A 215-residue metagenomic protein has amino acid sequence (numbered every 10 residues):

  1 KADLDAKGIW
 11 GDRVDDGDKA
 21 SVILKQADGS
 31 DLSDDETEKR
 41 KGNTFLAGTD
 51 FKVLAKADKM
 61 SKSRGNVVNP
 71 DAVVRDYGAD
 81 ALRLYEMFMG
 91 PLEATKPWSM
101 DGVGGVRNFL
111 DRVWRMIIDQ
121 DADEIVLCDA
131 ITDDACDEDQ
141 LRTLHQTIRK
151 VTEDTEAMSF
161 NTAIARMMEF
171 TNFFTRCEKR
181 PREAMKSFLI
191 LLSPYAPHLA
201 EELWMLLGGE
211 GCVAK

Functional and structural regions predicted by a protein language model:
K1-K59: Glycine-rich (often Gly-Gly/Gly-Pro-rich) flexible segments and glycine-rich loop motifs, frequently accented by
A2-K7, F45-A79, E93-G104: Conserved phosphate-binding loops in nucleotide/dinucleotide-binding enzymes
D71-K215: Helix-rich, typically C-terminal accessory recognition domains appended to large enzymatic cores
